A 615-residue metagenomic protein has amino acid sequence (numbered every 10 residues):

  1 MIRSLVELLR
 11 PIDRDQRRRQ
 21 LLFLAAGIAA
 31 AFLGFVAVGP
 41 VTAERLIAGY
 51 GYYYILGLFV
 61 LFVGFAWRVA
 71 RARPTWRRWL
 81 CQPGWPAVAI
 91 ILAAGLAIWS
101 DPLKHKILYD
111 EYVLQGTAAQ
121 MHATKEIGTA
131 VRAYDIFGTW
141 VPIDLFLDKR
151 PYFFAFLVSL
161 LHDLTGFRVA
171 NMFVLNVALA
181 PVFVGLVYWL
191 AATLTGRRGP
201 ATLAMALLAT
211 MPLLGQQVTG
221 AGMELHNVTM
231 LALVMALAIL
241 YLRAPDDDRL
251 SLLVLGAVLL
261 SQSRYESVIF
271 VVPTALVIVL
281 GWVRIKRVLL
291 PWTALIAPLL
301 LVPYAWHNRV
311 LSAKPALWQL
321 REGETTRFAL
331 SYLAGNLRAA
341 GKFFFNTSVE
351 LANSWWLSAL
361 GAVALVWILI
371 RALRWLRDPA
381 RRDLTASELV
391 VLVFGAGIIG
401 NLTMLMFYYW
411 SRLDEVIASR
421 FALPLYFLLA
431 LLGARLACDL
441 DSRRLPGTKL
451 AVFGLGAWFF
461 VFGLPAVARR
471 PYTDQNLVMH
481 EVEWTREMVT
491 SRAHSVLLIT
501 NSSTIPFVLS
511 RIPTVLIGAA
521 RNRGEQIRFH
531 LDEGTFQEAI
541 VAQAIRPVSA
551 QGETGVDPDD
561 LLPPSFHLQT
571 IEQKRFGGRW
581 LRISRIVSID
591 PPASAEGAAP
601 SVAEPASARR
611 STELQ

Functional and structural regions predicted by a protein language model:
M1-W85: Membrane-embedded, hydrophobic transmembrane alpha-helices
N171-T195, L233: Transmembrane-helix motifs of polytopic, lipid-linked glycan transferases
T193-T195, V234-L252: Membrane-interface transmembrane helices that cradle and orient dolichyl/undecaprenyl
Q216-N227: Short acidic/glycine- and proline-prone juxtamembrane loop motifs at membrane-interface regions of multi-pass membrane
L240-P245, F270-P298, I370-L373, P379-R382: Perimembrane helix-loop-helix junctions
S267-V268, L405-Y409, L436-C438, T448-N476: Transmembrane alpha-helical segments
L280, R284-W367, I398-L405: Membrane-lumen/periplasm interface segments of specific transmembrane helices in polyprenyl phosphate-linked
V489-R521, Q543-A544: Short periplasmic/luminal acceptor-recognition loop of GT-C membrane glycosyltransferases, typified by
